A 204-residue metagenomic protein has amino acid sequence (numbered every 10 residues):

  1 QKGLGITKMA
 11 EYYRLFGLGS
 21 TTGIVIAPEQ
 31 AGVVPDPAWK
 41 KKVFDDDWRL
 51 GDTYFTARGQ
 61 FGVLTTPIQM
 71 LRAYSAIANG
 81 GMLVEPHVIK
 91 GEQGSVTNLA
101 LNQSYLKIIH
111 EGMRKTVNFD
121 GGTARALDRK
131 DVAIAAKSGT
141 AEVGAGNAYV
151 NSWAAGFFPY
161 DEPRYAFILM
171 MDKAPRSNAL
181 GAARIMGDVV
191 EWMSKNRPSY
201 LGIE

Functional and structural regions predicted by a protein language model:
Q1-M171, P175-N178: Beta-lactam-recognizing serine transpeptidase/beta-lactamase-like catalytic domain environment
G94-T97, A183-E204: Short, gly/Ser/Thr-rich active-site loops of penicillin-recognizing serine hydrolases
